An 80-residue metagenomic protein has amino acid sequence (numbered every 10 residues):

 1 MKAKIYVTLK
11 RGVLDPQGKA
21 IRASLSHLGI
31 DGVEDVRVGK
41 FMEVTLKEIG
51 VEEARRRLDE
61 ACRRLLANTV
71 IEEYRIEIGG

Functional and structural regions predicted by a protein language model:
K2-F41, K47-G80: Long, contiguous binding/interaction regions
